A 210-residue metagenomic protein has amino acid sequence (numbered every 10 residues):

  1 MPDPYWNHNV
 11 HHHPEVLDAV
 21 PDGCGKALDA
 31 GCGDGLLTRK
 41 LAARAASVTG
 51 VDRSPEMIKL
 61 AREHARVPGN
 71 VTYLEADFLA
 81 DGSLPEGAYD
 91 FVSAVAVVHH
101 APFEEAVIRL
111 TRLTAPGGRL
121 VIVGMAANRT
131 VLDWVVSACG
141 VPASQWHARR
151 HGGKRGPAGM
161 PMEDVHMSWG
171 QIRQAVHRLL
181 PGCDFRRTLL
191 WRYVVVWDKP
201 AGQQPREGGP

Functional and structural regions predicted by a protein language model:
N7-G25: Conserved alpha-helix/loop element of class I SAM-dependent methyltransferases that forms part of the SAM/SAH-binding
G25-G33: Conserved class I S-adenosyl-L-methionine
D34-L36, K40-A80: Class I SAM-dependent methyltransferase SAM/SAH-binding core
A80-E86: Short conserved loop adjoining the S-adenosyl-L-methionine
S93: A conserved beta-strand element that flanks and buttresses the S-adenosyl-L-methionine
A101-L110: A short, conserved alpha-helix within the catalytic core of class I
G117-G124: Conserved beta-strand signature within the Rossmann-like core of class I S-adenosyl-L-methionine
A126-A175: C-terminal alpha-helical "lid/dimerization" subdomain adjacent to the S-adenosyl-L-methionine
